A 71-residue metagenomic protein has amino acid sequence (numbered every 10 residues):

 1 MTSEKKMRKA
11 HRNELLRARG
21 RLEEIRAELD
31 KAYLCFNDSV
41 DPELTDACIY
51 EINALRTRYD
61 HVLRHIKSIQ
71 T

Functional and structural regions predicted by a protein language model:
M1-T71: Charge-rich amphipathic alpha-helical interaction elements
